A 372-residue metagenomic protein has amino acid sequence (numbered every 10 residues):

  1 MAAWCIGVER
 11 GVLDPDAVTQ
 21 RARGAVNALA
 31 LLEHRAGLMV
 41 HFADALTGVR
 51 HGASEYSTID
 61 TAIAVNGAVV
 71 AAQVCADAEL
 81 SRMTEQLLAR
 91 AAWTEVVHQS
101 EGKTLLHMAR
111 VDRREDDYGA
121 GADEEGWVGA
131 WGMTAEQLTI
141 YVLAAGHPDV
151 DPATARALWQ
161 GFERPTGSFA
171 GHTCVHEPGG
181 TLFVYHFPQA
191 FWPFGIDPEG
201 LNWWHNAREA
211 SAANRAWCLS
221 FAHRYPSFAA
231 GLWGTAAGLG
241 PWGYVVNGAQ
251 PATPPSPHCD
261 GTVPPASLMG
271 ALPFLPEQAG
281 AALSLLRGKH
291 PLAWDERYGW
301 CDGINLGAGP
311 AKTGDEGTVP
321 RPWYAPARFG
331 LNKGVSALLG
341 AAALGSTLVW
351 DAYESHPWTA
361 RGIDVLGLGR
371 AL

Functional and structural regions predicted by a protein language model:
M1-L372: Ser/Thr/Asn(+Pro)-rich, low-complexity disordered segments
